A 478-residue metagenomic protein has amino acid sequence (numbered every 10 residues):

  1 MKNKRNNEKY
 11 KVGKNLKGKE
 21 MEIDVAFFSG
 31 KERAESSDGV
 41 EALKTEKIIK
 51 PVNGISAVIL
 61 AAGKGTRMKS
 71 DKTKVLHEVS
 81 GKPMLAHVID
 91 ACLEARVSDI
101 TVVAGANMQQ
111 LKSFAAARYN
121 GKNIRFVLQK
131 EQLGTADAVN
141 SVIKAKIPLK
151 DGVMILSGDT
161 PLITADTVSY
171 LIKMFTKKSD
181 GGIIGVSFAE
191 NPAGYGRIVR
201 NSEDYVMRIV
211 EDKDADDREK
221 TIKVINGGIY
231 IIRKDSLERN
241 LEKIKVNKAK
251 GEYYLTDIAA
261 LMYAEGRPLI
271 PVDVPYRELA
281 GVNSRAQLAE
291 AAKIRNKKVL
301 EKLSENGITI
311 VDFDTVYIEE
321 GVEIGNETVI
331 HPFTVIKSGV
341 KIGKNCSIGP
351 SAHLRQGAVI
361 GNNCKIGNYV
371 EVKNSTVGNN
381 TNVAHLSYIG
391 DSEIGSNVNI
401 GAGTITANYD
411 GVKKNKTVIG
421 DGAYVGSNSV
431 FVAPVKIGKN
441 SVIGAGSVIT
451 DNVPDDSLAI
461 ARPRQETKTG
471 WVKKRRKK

Functional and structural regions predicted by a protein language model:
M1-R5, F27-G30, G39, L43 (+1 more regions): Glycine-rich hexapeptide-repeat left-handed beta-helix
K2-K4, E8-F28, D38-S56, P83-L156 (+1 more regions): Conserved N-terminal catalytic core of the sugar/cofactor nucleotidyltransferase
I48-N53, K223-T315, E323: Conserved alpha/beta core of the MobA/IspD/sugar-nucleotide pyrophosphorylase nucleotidyltransferase superfamily
N53-V79, A95: Glycine-rich N-terminal loop/short-helix segment of MobA-like nucleotidyltransferase
V97, K150, S179-G182, R267: Short, high-confidence coil segments that cap the C-terminus of an alpha-helix and link into the following beta-strand
I163-A249: Conserved core of the sugar-phosphate nucleotidyltransferase
N226-I229, E320, N415, A433: Glycine/small-residue-rich pyrophosphate-binding loop that anchors the diphosphate of NDP-sugar donors
I318-I366, E371: Acidic, glycine-rich loop-and-beta core segments that form the ion-binding/anion-interacting portion of active sites
